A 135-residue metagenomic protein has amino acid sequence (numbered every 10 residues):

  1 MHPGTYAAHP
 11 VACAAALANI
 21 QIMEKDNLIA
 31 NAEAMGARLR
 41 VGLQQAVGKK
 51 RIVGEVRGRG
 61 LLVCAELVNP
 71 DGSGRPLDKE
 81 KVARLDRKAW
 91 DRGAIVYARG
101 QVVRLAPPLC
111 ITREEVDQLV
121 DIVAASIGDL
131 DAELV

Functional and structural regions predicted by a protein language model:
M1-V135: Conserved N-terminal phosphate-binding loop of PLP-dependent enzymes in the Aspartate aminotransferase
